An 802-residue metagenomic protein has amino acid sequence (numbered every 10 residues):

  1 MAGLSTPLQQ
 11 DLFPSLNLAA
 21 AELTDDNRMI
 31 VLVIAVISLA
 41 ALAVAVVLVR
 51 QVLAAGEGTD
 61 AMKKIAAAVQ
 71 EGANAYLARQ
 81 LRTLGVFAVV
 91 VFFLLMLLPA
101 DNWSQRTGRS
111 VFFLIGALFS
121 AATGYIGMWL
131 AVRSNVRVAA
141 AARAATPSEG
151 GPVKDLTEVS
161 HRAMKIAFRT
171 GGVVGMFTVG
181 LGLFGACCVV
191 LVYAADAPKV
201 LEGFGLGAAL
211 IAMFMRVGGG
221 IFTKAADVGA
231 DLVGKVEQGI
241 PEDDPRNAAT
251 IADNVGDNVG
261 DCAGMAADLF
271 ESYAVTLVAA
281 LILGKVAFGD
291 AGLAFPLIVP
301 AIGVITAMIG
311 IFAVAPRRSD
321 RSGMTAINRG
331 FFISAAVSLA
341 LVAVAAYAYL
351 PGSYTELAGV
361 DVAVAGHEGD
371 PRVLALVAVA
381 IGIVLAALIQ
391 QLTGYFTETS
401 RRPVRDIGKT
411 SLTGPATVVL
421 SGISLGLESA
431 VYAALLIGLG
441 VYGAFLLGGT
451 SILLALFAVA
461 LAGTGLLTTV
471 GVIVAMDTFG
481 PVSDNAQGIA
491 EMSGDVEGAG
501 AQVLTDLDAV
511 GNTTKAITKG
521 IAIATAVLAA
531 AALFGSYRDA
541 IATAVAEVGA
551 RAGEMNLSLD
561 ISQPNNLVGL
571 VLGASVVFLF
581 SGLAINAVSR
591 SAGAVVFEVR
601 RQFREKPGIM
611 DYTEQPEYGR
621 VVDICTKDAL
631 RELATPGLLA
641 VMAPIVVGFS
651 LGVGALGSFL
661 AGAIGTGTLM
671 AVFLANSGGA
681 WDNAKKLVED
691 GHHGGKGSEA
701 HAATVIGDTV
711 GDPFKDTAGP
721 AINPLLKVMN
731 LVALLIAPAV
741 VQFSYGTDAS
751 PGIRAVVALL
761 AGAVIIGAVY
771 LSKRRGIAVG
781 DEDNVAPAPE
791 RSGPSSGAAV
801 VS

Functional and structural regions predicted by a protein language model:
G3, L8-S802: Hydrophobic packing and interface segments
